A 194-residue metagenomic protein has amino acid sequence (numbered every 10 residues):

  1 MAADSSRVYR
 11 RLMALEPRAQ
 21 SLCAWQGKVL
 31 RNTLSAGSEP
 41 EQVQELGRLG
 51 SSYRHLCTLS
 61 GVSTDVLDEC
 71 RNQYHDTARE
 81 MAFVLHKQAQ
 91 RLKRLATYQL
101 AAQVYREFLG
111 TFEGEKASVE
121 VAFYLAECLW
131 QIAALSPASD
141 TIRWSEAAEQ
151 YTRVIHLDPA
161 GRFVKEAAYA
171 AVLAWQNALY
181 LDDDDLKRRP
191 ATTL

Functional and structural regions predicted by a protein language model:
M1-L194: Acidic, polar-rich low-complexity tracts and alpha-helical solenoid repeat scaffolds
